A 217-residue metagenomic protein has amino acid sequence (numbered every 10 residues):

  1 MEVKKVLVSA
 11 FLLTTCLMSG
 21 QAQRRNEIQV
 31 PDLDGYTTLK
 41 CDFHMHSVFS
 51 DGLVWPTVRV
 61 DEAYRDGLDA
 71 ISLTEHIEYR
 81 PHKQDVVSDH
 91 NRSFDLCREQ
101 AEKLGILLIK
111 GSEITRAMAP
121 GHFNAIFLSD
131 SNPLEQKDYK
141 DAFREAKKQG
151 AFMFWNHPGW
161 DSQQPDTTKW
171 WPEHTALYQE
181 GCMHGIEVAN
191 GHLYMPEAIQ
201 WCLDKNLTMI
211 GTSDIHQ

Functional and structural regions predicted by a protein language model:
M1-V8: Bacterial N-terminal signal peptides that target proteins for export
E2, W55, T168-W171: A diffuse structural propensity rather than consistent per-protein peaks
V3, Q23-N26: Generic N-terminal leader/presequence segments
L7, Q21-A22: N-terminal metal-binding scaffold of metallo-dependent hydrolase/deaminase domains
F11, V30-D32, T175: Residues embedded in well-ordered secondary-structure elements
F11-G20: Hydrophobic h-region of N-terminal signal peptides that target proteins for export in Gram-negative bacteria
R25-A151, N156, G181, V188-Q217: A metal-dependent hydrolase metal-coordination microenvironment
G159-E197: Active-site-proximal segments of metal-dependent phosphoesterases and phosphodiesterases across multiple
